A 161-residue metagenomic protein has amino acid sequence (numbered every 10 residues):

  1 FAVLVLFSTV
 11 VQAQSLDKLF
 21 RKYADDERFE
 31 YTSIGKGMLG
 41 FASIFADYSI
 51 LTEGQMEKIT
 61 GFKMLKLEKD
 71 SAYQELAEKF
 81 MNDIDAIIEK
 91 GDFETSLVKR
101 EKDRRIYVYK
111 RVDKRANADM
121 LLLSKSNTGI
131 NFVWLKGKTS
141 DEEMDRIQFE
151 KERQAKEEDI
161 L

Functional and structural regions predicted by a protein language model:
F1-L19: Bacterial Sec-dependent N-terminal signal peptides
Q12, G137-L161: C-terminal partner/receptor-binding element of secreted or periplasmic proteins
L16-M81: Early exported N-terminus immediately downstream of N-terminal targeting peptides
R21, I88-D92, R146-E152: Contiguous interface-forming segments/domains that mediate binding rather than catalysis
D26-F29, E57-F62, K90, E101-D103 (+2 more regions): Extracytoplasmic
S43-F45, T60-K69, N117-A118, F132-V133 (+2 more regions): Localized chelating/binding microdomains that coordinate divalent metal ions or stabilize phosphate-bearing
L65-R104: Mid-length scaffold segments of soluble, non-membrane domains
Y109-S140: A short, solvent-exposed beta-edge/loop patch
